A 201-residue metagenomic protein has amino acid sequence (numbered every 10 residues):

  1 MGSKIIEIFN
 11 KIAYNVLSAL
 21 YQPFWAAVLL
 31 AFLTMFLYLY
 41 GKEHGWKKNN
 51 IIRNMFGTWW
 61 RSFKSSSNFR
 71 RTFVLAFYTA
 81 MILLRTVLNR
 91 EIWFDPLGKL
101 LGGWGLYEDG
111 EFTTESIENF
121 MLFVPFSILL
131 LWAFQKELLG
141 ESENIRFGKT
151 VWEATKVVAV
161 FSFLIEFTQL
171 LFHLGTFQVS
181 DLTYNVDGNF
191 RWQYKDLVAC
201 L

Functional and structural regions predicted by a protein language model:
G2-L174, V179, F190-L201: Bulky hydrophobic segments
V186-G188: Small-residue-rich transmembrane alpha-helices that serve as helix-helix interface/gating elements in multipass
